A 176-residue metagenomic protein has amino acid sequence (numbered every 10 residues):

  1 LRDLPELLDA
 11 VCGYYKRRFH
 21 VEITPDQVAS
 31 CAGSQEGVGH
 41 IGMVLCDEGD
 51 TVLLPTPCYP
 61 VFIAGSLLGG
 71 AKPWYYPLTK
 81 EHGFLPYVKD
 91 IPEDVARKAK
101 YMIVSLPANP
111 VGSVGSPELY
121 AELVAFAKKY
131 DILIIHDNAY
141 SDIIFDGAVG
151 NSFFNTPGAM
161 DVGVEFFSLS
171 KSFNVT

Functional and structural regions predicted by a protein language model:
L1-Q35, H40, D90: N-terminal small-domain helix-loop-helix segment of the aminotransferase-like
E22-V28, E48-T51, K98, M160-G163: Short acidic capping loops at alpha-helix termini that bridge into adjacent secondary structure
S34-V38, C58-F62, F173: Conserved coil-to-alpha-helix start sites within the AMP-binding
V44-S66: Conserved PLP-anchoring active-site segment centered on the Schiff-base-forming lysine
D50, A71, F126-L133, M160-D161: A short helix->loop->beta-strand "cap" motif at the edges of active sites that frequently abuts
T79-G147, N151-F154: Active-site phosphate-binding strand-loop segment of PLP-dependent enzymes
V149, T156-T176: Active-site PLP attachment segment
